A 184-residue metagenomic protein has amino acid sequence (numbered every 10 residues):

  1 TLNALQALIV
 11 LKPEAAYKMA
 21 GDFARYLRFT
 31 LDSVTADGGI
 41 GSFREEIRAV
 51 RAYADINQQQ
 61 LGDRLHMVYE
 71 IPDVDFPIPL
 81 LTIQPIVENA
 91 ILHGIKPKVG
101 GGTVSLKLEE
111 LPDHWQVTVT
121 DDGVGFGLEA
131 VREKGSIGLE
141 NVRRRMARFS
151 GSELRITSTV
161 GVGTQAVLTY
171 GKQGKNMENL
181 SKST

Functional and structural regions predicted by a protein language model:
T1-R155, Q165-V167: Two-component histidine phosphotransfer core
V162, V167-T184: C-terminal end segment of the histidine kinase catalytic
